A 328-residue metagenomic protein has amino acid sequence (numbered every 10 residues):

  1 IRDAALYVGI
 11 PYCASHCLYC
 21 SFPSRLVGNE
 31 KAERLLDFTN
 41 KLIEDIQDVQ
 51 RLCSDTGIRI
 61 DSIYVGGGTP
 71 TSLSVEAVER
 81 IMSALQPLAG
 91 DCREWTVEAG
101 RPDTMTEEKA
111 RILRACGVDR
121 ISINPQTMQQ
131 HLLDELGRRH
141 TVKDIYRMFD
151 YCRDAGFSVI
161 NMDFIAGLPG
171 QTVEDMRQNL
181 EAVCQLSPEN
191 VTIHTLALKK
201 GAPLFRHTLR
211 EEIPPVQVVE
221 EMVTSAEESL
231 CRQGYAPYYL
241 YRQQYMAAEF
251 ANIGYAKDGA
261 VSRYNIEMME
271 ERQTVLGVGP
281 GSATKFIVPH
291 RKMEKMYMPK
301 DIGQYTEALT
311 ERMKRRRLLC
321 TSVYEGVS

Functional and structural regions predicted by a protein language model:
I1-A5, L42, G254-S328: Radical SAM enzyme core and accessory elements
D3-A5, S62, N190, P237 (+1 more regions): Beta-sheet entry/capping signal
V8-S24: Local cysteine-cluster metal-coordination motifs and their immediate loop/turn environment, predominantly Fe-S cluster
G9, S122, V191-T195, I266 (+1 more regions): Beta-strand scaffold of nucleotide-dependent catalytic cores
S24-A226: Conserved non-cysteine loop/helix-boundary elements of the Radical SAM core domain that shape
P70, Y245, G281-T284: Short, glycine-/Ser/Thr-/acidic-enriched flexible segments
G201-V278: A C-terminal junction/extension of Radical SAM enzymes
